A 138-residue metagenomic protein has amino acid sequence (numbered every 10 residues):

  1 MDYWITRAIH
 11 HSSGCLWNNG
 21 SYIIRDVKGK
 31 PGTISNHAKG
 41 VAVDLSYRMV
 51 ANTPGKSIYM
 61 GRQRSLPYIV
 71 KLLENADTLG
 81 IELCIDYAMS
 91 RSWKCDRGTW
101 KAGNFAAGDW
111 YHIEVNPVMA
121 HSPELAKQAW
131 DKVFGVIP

Functional and structural regions predicted by a protein language model:
M1-G32, L83-C95: Extended, low-complexity, intrinsically disordered C-terminal regulatory tails of eukaryotic serine/threonine kinases
M1-I5, A42, I69: A general structural signal for well-ordered alpha-helical packing
S13, N19, K28-P31, K39 (+4 more regions): Feature targets compositionally biased, intrinsically disordered low-complexity regions with long contiguous runs
D26-M60: Short, conserved helix/loop micro-motifs enriched in His/Cys and acidic residues
M49-P138: Catalytic cores and adjacent binding grooves of peptidoglycan-active enzymes
